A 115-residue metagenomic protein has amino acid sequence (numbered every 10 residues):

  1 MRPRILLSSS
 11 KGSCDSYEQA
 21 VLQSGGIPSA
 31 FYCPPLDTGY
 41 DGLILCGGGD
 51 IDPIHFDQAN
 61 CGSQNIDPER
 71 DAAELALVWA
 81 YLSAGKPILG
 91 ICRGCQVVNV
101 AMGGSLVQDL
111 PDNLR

Functional and structural regions predicted by a protein language model:
M1-I91, N99-V107, P111-R115: N-terminal beta1-alpha1 cap of cysteine-dependent amidohydrolase-like domains
G94: Conserved SAM-binding loop
